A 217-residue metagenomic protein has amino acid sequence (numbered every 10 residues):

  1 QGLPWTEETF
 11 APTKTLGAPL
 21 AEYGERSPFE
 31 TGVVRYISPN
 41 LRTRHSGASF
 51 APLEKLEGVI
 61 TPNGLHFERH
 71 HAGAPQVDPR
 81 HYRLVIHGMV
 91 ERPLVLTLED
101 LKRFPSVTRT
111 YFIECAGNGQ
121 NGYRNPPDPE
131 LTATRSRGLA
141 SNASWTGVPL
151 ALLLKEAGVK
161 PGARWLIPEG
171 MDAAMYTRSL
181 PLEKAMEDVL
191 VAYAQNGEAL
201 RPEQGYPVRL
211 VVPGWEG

Functional and structural regions predicted by a protein language model:
L3-G217: Structured, non-membrane catalytic/scaffold regions adjacent to prosthetic-group chemistry
